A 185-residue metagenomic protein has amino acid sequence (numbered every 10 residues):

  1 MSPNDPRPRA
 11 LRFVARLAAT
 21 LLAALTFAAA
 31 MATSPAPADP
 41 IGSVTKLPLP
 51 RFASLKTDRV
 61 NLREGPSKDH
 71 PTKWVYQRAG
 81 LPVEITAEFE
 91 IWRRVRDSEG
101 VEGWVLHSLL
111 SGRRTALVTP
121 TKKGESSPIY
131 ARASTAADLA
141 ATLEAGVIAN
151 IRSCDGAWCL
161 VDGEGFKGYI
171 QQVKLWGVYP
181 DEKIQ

Functional and structural regions predicted by a protein language model:
M1, A28-A30, I41: Residue-level detector of alpha-helical transmembrane segments in integral membrane proteins
M1-F13: N-terminal secretory signal peptides that target proteins for export/translocation
R9-L11, A30, R63: Compositionally biased, low-complexity segments
R16-A30: Bacterial N-terminal signal peptides
P35-E64, V75-A79, T86-F89, R96-S98 (+5 more regions): SH3-family beta-barrel domains
K68-K73: Alpha-helical, heptad-rich or low-complexity scaffold/stalk segments that mediate oligomerization or tethering
